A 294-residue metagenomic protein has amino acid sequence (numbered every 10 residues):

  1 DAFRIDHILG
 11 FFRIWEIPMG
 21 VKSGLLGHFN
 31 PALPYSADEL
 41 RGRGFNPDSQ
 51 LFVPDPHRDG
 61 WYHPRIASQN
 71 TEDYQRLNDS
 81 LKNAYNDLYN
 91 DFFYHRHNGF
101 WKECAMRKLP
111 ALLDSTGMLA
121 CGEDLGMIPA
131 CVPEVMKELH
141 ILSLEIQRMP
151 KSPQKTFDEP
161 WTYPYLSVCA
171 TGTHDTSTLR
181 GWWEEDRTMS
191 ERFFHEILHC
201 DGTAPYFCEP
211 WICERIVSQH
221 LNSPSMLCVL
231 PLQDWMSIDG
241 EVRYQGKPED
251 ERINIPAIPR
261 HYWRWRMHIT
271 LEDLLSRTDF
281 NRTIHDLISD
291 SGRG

Functional and structural regions predicted by a protein language model:
D1-G294: Catalytic cores of glycan-processing enzymes that make or break glycosidic bonds
